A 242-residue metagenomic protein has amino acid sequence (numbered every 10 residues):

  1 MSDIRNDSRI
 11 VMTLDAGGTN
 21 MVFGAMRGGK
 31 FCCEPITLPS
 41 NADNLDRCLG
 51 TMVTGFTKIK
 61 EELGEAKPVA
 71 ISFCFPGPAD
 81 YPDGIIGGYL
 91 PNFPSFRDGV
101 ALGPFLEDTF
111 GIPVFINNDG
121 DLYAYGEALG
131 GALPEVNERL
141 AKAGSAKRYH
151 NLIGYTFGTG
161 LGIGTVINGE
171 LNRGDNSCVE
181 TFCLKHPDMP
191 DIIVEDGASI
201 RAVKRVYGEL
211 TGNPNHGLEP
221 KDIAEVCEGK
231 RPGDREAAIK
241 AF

Functional and structural regions predicted by a protein language model:
D3-N6, I10, G24-M26, C32-T37 (+4 more regions): Glycine/GP-enriched mid-protein hinge/lid loop-to-helix segment characteristic of carbohydrate kinases
D15: Conserved catalytic-loop position in the HRD/HxD motif
T19: Conserved Rossmann-like nucleotide-cofactor binding loop
I36, S40-D46, G50, A70-I71 (+1 more regions): Glycine-rich phosphate-binding loop and adjoining helix at the ATP-binding site of ATP-dependent phosphoryl-transfer
M52-I71, P78, P113-V114, G212-N215: Phosphate/pyrophosphate-binding loops at sites that engage ATP/ADP/AMP, CoA/4′-phosphopantetheine, polyphosphate
I71-G77, F157-T159, F242: Glycine-rich beta-strand-to-loop/alpha-helix junction loops that act as flexible
G77-A79, N92, G120, G158-T159 (+1 more regions): Short, flexible active-site-adjacent loop segments at beta-strand->alpha-helix junctions, enriched in small/polar
